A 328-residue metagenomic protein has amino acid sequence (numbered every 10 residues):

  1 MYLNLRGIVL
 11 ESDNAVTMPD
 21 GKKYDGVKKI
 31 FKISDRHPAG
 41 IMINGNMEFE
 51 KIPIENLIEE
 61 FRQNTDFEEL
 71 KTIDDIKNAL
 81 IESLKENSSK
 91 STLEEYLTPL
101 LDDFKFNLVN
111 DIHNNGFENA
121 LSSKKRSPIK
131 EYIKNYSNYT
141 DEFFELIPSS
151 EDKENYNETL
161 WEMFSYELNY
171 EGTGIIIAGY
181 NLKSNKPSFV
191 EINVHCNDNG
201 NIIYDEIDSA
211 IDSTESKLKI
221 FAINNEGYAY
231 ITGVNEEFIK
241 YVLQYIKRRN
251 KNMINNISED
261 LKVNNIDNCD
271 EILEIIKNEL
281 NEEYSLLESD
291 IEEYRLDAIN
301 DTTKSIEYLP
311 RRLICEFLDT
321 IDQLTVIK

Functional and structural regions predicted by a protein language model:
Y2-K328: N-terminal nucleophile
